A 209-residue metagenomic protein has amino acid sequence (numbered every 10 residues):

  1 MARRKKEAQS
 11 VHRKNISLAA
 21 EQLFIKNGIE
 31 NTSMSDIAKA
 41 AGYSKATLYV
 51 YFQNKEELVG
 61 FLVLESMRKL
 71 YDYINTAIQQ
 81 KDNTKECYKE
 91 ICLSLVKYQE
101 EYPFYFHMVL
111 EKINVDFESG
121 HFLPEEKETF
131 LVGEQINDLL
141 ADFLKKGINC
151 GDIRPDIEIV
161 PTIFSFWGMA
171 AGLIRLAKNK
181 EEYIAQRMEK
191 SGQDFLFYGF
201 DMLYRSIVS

Functional and structural regions predicted by a protein language model:
M1-N27, N31-A40, E57: Basic, helix-initiating cap at the start of DNA-binding domains
A20, A41-F52: Short hydrophobic/aromatic patch on the recognition helix
E30, S44, Q53-K55, N83 (+1 more regions): Short coil/turn motifs that cap or connect alpha-helices
L62-E90, H121, K146-N149: Amphipathic alpha-helical linker/stalk segments
T76-F104, I159-F166: Hydrophobic alpha-helical connector segments
E86, L131-G133, N149-W167: All-alpha amphipathic helical-bundle segments outside canonical DNA-binding/catalytic cores that form hydrophobic
S94-K97, D138, D142-C150, F164-S209: C-terminal peripheral helix-coil segments that are non-catalytic and often amphipathic
E100-L139, P161: Short secondary-structure transition hinges
